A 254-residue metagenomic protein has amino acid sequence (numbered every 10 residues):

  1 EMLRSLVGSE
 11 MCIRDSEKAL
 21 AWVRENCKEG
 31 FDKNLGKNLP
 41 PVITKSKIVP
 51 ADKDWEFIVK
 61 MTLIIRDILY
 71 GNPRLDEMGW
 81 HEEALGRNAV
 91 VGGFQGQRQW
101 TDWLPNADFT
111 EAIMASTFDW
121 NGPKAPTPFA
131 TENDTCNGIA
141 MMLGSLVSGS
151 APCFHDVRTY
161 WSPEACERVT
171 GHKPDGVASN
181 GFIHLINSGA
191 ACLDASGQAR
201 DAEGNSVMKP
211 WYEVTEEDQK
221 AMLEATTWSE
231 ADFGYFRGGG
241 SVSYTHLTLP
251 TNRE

Functional and structural regions predicted by a protein language model:
E1-I13, H246, T251-E254: Single conserved hydrophobic/aromatic residue that forms the stacking wall/gate of nucleotide- or nucleobase-binding
R14-K18: Extended, H/D-rich, highly charged conserved domains that either
W22, N26-G30, N34-V49, W55-L247 (+1 more regions): Anaerobic metallocofactor- and corrinoid-dependent redox/one-carbon enzyme cores, especially those from methanogenesis
